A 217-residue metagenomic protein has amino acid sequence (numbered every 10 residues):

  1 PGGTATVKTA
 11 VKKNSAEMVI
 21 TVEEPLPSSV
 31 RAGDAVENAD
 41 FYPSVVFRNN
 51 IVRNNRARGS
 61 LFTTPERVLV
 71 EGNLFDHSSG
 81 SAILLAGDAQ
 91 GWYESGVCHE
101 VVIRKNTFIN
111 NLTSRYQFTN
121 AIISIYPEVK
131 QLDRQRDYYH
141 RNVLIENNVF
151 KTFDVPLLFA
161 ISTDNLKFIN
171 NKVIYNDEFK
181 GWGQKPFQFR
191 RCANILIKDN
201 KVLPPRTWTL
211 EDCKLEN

Functional and structural regions predicted by a protein language model:
P1-N217: Extracellular parallel beta-helix/beta-solenoid repeat domains
